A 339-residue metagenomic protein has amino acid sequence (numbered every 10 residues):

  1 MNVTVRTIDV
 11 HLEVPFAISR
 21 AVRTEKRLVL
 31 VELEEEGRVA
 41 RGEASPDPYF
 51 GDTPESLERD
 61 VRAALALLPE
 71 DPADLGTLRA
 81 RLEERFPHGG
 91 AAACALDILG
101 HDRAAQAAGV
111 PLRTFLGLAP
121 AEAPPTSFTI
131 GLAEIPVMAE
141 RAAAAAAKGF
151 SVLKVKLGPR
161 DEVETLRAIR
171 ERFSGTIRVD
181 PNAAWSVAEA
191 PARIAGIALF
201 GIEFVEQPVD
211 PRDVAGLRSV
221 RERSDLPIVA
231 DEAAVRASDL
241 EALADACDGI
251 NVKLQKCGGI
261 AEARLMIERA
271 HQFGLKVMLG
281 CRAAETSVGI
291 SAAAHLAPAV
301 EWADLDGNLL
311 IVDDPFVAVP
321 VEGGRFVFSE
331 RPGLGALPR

Functional and structural regions predicted by a protein language model:
M1-I177, N182-P191, A195-L199, R223 (+1 more regions): N-terminal capping/lid subdomain adjacent to the active-site entrance of alpha/beta enzymes
I8-H11, L132, A234, A283 (+1 more regions): Short, solvent-exposed coil/turn elements at secondary-structure transition points
E35, P46, A283-T286, G307-I311: Glycine-rich beta-alpha junction loops
A73-G76, L112-R113, F204-P208, G280-C281 (+1 more regions): Flexible, glycine/charged-enriched surface loops at secondary-structure junctions
Q106-A107, H295-A299: Alpha-helix C-terminal capping segments
V155, R160-H295, V312-G324: Catalytic core of soluble alpha/beta enzymes
V300-D304: Short helix/strand-capping turn motifs
